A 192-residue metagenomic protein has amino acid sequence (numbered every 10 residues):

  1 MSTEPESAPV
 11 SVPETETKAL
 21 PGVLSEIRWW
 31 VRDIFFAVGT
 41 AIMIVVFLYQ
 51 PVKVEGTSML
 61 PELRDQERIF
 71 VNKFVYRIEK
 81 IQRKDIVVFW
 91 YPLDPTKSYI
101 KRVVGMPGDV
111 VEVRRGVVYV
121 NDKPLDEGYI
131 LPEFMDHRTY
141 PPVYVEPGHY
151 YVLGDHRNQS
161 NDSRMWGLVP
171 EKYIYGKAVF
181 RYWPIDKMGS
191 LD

Functional and structural regions predicted by a protein language model:
S2-R32, M43, F47-K53, S58-D192: Soluble "head" domains of membrane/secretory-pathway proteins
F35-T40: Single-pass alpha-helical transmembrane signal-anchor segments in small membrane proteins across taxa
